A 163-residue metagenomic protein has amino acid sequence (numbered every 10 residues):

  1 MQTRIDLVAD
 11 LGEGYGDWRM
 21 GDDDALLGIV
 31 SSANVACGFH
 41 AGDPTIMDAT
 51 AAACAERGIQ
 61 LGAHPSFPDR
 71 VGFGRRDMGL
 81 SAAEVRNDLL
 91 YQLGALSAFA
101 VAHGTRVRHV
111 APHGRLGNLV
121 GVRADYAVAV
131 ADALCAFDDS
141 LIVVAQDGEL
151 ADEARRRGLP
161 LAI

Functional and structural regions predicted by a protein language model:
I5-A9, A33-V35, L61-P65, R108-P112 (+2 more regions): Hydrophobic faces of well-ordered beta-strands that scaffold small-molecule active sites in alpha/beta enzyme cores
I5-R19: N-terminal basic/disordered segments at the start of proteins
Y15-D48: A short alpha/beta connector and helix-capping loop motif
D24-G28, A49-G62, V101-G104: Acidic (Asp/Glu)-rich catalytic clusters
V35-H40, L119-V120, F137-G148: Catalytic beta/alpha-barrel core
R70-P112: Glycine/small-residue-rich loop that forms an oxyanion/phosphate-binding "nest" at active or ligand-binding sites
R123-A129: Charged helix-capping and loop-helix junction motifs
G148-I163: Active-site rim beta-loop-alpha module in soluble metabolic enzymes
